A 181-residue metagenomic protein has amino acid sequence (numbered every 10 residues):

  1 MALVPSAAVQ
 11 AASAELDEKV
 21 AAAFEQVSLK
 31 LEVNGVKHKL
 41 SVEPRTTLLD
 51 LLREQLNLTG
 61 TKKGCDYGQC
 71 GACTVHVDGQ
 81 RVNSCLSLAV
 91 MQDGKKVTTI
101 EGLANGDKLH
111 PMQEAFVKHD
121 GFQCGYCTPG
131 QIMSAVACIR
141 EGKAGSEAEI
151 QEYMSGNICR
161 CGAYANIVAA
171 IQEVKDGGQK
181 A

Functional and structural regions predicted by a protein language model:
M1-A181: Signature of N-terminal electron-transfer/Fe-S-associated modules in redox systems
